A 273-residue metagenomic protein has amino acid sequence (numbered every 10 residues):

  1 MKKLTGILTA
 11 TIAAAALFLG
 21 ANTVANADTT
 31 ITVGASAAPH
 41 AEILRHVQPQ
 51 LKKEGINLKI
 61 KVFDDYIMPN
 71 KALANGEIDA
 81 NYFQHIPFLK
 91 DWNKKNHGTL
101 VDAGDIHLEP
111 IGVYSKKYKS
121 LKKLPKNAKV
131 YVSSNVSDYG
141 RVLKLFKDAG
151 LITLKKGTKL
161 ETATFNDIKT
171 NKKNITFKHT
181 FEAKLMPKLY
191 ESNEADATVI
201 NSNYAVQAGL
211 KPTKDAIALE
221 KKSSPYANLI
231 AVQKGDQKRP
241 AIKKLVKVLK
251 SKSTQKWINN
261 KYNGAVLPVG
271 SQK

Functional and structural regions predicted by a protein language model:
M1-N26: Sec-dependent N-terminal signal peptides of Gram-positive bacterial secreted proteins and lipoproteins
D28-A38, I56-V62, K129-V130: Short, well-ordered beta-strand elements
V33, L73-A74, L189-E191: Hydrophobic residues within well-ordered alpha-helices
A38, D65-Y66, G76, A80-K90 (+4 more regions): Beta->alpha turn/N-cap motifs
K61-K71, T158-K188: Short helix-initiation/N-cap motifs at beta->coil->alpha
A103-I152, Q255: A conserved helix-loop-strand patch within extracytoplasmic ligand-binding domains of the periplasmic binding
D105-S115, V206-V246, L267-K273: Periplasmic-binding protein-like
G140-K147, L249-V269: Periplasmic-binding protein-like
